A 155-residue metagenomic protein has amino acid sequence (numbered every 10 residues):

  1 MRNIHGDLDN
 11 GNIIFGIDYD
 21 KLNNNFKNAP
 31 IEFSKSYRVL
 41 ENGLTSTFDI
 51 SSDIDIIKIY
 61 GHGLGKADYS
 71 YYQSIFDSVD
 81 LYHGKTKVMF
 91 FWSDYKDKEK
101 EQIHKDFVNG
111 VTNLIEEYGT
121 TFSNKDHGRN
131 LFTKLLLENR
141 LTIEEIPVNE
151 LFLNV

Functional and structural regions predicted by a protein language model:
M1-T45: Extended, H/D-rich, highly charged conserved domains that either
F48-V155: SIR2/sirtuin-family catalytic core signature
